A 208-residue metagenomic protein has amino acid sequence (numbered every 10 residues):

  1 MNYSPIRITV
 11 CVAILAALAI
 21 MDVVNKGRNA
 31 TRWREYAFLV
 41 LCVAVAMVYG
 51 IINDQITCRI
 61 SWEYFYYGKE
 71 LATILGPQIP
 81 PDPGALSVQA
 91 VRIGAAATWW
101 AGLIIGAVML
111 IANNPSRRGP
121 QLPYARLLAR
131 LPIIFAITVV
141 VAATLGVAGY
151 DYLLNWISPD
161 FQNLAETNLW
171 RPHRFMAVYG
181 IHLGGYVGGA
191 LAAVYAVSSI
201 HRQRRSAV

Functional and structural regions predicted by a protein language model:
I6, P80-L103, L169-A192: Hydrophobic alpha-helical transmembrane segments
R7, A19-D22, M47-I60: Alpha-helical transmembrane segments of multi-pass membrane proteins
T9-D22, A136-V147: Hydrophobic core of alpha-helical transmembrane segments in multi-pass integral membrane proteins
T9-I20, W99-M109, L183-S198: Hydrophobic cores of alpha-helical transmembrane segments in multi-pass inner/ER membrane proteins, independent
V24-R34, G106-I134, S198-V208: Cytoplasmic juxtamembrane regions at transmembrane-helix boundaries
L41-Q55, A129-Y152: Hydrophobic alpha-helical membrane-insertion segments
Y64-G68, A143-E166: Juxtamembrane non-transmembrane "cap" segments at the membrane-aqueous interface of multi-pass membrane proteins
Y64-L86: Perimembrane loop-to-helix junctions flanking transmembrane segments
